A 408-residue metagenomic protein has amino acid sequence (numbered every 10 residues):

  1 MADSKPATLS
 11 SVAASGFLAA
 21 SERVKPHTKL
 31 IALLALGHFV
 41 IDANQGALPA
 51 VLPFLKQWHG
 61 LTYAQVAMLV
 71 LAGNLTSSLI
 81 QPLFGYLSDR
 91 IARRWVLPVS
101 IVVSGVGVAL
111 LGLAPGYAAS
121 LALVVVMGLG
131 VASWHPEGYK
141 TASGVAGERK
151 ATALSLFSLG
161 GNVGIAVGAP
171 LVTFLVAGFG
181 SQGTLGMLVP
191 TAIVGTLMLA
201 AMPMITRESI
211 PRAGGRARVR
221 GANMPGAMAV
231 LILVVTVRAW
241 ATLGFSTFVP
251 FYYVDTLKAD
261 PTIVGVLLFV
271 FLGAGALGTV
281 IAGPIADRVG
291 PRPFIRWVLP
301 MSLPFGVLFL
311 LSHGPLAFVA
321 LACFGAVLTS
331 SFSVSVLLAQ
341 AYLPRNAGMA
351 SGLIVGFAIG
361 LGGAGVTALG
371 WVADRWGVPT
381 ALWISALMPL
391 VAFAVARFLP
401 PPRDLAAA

Functional and structural regions predicted by a protein language model:
G46, N74-P82, I165-A166, L272-V280 (+1 more regions): Residue-level signature of mid-helix packing/kink "hotspots" within the transmembrane helices of 12-pass Major
L48-P49, G226-L272, A276: Extracytoplasmic gate region of multi-pass secondary transporters
L79-P115: Conserved MFS/SLC helix-loop-helix module at the cytosolic interface between two early adjacent transmembrane helices
I80-A92, G278-G290, A373-D374: Helix-to-loop junctions at the C-terminal end of transmembrane segments in multipass secondary transporters
W95-L110, P293-V307, A386: Structural signature of the two symmetry-related core transmembrane helices
L123-G160: Cytoplasmic helix-loop-helix junction between adjacent transmembrane helices in 12-TM secondary transporters
F157-M204: Helix-loop-helix hairpin linking two adjacent transmembrane segments in secondary transporters
A286-S335: C-terminal transmembrane helical hairpin of 12-TM major facilitator-type secondary transporters
